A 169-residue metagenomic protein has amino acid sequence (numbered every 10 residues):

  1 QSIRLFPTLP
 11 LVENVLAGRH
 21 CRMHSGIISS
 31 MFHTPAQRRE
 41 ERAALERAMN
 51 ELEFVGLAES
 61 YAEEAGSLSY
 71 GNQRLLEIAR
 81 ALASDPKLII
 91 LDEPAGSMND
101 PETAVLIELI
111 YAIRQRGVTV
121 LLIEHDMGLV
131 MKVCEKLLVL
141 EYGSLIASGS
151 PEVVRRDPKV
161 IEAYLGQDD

Functional and structural regions predicted by a protein language model:
Q1-D169: Glycine-rich phosphate-binding loops of nucleotide-dependent enzymes
